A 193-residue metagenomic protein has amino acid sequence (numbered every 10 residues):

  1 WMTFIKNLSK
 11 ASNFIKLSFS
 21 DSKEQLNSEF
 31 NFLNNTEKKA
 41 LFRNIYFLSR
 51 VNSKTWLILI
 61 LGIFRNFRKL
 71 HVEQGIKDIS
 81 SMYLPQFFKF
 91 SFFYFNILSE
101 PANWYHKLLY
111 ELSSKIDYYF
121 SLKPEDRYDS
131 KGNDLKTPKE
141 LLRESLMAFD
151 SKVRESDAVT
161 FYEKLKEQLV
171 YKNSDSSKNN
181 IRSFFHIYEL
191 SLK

Functional and structural regions predicted by a protein language model:
W1-L192: Flexible coil/loop and intrinsically disordered segments
